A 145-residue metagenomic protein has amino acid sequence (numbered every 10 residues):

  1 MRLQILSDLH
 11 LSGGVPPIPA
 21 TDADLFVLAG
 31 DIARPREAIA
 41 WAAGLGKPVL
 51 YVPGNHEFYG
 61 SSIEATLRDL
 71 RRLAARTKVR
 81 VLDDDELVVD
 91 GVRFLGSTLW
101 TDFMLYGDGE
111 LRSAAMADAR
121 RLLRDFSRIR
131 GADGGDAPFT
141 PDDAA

Functional and structural regions predicted by a protein language model:
M1-Q4, E86-G96: Beta-strand-turn-beta hairpins that frame and shape the catalytic cleft of phosphate-ester-processing enzymes
M1-Y51, F58-T66: N-terminal active-site segment of His-dependent metallophosphoesterases
A43, V81, E86-D90, L111-A115: Short amphipathic alpha-helices and their capping/turn segments at secondary-structure boundaries
P48-L50, R80, R93: Proline-centered loop/turn at the N-terminus of a beta-strand
V52-G54, D84, S97: Generic beta-sheet signal
H56-F58, L87-V89, W100-F103: A short acidic, glycine/proline-enriched capping/turn motif at secondary-structure boundaries, especially helix N-cap
I63-L87: Glycine/small-residue-rich loop that forms an oxyanion/phosphate-binding "nest" at active or ligand-binding sites
L95-A145: Active-site-proximal loop/helix segment associated with metal-binding centers of metalloenzymes
